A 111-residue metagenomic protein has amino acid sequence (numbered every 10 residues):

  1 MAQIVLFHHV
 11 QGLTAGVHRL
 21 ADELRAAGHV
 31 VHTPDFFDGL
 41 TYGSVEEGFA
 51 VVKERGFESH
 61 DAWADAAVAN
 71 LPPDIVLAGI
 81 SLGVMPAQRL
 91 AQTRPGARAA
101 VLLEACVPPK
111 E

Functional and structural regions predicted by a protein language model:
A2-D74: Serine-hydrolase catalytic machinery in alpha/beta-hydrolase-like enzymes
V10, F37, S81, C106-V107: Short, flexible active-site-adjacent loop segments at beta-strand->alpha-helix junctions, enriched in small/polar
G16-V17, G43, P86-R89, E111: Short glycine-/acidic-enriched loop or helix-start segments at secondary-structure transitions that form or flank
L24, L90-R94: Aromatic pocket-lining residues of Rossmann-like dinucleotide-binding sites
V45-A50, A105-E111: Flexible "cap/lid" loop of the alpha/beta hydrolase fold
L77-G79, L103: Short beta-strand immediately N-terminal to the catalytic nucleophile in serine-hydrolase-like folds
G79-G83, A87: Gly/Ala-rich beta-loop-alpha elbow adjacent to hydrolase catalytic centers
G96-C106: A conserved short beta-strand
